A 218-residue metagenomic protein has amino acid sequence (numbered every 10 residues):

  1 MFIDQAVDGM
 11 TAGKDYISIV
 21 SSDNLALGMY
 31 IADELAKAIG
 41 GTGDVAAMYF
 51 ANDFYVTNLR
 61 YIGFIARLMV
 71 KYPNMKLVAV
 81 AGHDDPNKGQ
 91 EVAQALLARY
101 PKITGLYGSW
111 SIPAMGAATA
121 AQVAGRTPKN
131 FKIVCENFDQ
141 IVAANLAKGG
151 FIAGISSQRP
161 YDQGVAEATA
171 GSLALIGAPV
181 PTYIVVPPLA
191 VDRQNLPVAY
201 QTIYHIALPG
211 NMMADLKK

Functional and structural regions predicted by a protein language model:
M1-A26, D44, D139-K148, I152: Flexible loop/hinge segments that line or gate small-molecule binding clefts
M1-D4, S18-S21, D44-Y49, V78-A79 (+3 more regions): Structural recognition of the beta-strand scaffold that forms the well-ordered cores of secreted hydrolase catalytic
I19-V45, K88-Q90, N137-A143, R159-I176: Hydrophobic alpha-helical segments within soluble ligand-binding/sensing domains
L27-I31, Y55-M75, K88, V92 (+1 more regions): Short, solvent-exposed amphipathic alpha-helices that sit in or adjacent to ligand/effector-binding or catalytic
D44-A47, L68-P86, P128, P187: Short beta-strand elements in bilobed, periplasmic/extracellular small-molecule ligand-binding domains
M48, N52, R67-L68, R159 (+1 more regions): Hinge/cleft segment of the Venus flytrap/periplasmic-binding protein
Y49-L59, Y107-I112: Extracytoplasmic "Venus flytrap"
F64, V78, G82-N145: Hydrophobic alpha-helical
